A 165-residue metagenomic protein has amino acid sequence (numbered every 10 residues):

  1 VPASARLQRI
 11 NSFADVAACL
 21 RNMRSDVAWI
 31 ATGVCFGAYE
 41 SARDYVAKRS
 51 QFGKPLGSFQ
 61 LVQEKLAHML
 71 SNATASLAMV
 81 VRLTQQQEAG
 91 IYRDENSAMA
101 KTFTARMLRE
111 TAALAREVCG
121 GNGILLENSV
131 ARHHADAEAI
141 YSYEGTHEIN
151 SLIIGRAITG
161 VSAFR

Functional and structural regions predicted by a protein language model:
V1-T74, A139-I140, R156, R165: Glycine-rich beta->alpha junctions and the first turn(s) of the following alpha-helix
S41, Y45, Q86, L114 (+2 more regions): Generic, well-ordered alpha-helical scaffold segments in large soluble proteins
A47, Q51-K54, L70-F103, R116-I124: C-terminal helix-coil-helix/basic helical segment that borders enzyme active sites and/or dimer interfaces and provides
S58-M69, D94-F103, A131, D136: Alpha-helical scaffold segments that form or flank carboxylate-/histidine-based iron centers
M107-A115: Amphipathic alpha-helical coiled-coil segments
C119-R165: Glycine-rich phosphate/cofactor-binding loops in nucleotide/flavin-utilizing enzymes
